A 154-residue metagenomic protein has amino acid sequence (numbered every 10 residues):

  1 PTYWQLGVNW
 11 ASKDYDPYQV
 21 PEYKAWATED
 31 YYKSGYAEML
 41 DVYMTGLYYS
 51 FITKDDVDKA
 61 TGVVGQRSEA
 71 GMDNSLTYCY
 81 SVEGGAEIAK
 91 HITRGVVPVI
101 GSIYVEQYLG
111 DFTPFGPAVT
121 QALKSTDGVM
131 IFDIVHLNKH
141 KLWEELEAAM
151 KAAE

Functional and structural regions predicted by a protein language model:
P1-G110: Glycoside hydrolase catalytic-domain groove-lining segments
G110-G128, F132-E154: Aromatic-rich peripheral "rim/lid" segments of glycoside hydrolase catalytic domains that contact and position glycan
